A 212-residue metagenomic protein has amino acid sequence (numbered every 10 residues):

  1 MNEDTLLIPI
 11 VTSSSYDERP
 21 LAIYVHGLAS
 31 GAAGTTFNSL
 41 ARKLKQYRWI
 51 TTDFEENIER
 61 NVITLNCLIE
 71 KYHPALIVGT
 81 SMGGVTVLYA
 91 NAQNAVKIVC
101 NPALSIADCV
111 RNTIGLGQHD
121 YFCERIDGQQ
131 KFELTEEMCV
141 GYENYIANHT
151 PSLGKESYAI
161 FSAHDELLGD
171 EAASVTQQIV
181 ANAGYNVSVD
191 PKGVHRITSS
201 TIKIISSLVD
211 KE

Functional and structural regions predicted by a protein language model:
D4-P20: Short beta-strand-to-loop junctions in surface cap/lid or active-site-entrance loops
S13-S14, A41, H149-P151: Short secondary-structure boundary/capping segments
Y16-K71: Active-site catalytic motif of lipid deacylating hydrolases and related acyltransferases
Y24-L28, V78, I160-S162: Short hydrophobic segments within beta-strands
V78-V87: Gly/Ala-rich beta-loop-alpha elbow adjacent to hydrolase catalytic centers
A90-N91: Aromatic pocket-lining residues of Rossmann-like dinucleotide-binding sites
V96-E212: The alpha/beta-hydrolase serine catalytic core
